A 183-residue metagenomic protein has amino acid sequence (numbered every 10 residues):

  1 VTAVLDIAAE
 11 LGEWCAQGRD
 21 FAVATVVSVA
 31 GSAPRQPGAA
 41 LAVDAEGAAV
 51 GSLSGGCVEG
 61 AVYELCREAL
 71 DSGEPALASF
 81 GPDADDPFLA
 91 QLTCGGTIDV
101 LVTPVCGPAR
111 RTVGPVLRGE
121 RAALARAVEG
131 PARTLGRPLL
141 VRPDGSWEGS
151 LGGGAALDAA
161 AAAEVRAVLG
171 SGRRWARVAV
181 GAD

Functional and structural regions predicted by a protein language model:
V1-D183: Segments forming oxygen-rich coordination pockets for charged ligands
